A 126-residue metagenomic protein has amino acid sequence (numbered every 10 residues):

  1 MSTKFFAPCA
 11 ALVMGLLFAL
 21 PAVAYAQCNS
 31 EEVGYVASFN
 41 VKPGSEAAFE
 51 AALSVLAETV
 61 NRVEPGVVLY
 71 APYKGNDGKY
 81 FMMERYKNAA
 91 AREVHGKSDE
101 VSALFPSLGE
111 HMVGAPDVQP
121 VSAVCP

Functional and structural regions predicted by a protein language model:
M1-V13: Bacterial N-terminal signal peptides that target proteins for export
F5-F6, L16-G34, A71-K79, L104-P126: Glycine-rich beta-strand-turn "strand-cap" elements at beta-sheet edges
V33-V63: N-terminal targeting signals for Sec/Tat export/insertion, comprising classic cleavable signal peptides
V41-P43, N88, S122-C125: Non-catalytic surface loops within mature trypsin-like serine protease
G44, D77, D99-A103: Short alpha-helical
V55, T59-P72, R85-Q119: An amphipathic, aromatic/His-enriched active-site/gating alpha helix that lines ligand/cofactor pockets
